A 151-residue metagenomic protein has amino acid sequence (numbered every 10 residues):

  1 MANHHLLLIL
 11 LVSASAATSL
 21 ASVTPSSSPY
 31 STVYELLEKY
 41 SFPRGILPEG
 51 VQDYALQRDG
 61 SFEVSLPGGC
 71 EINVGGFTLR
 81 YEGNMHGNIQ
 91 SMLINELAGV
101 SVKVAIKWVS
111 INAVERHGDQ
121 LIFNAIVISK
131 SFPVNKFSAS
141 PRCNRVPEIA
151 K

Functional and structural regions predicted by a protein language model:
N3-A21: Cleavable N-terminal signal peptides of Sec/SRP-targeted secreted and luminal proteins
A14-S15, S22-S28, E82-M85: A broad, low-specificity signal for short, low-complexity segments enriched in glycine/proline and polar/charged
L20-V33, R145-K151: Plant P/S/T-rich low-complexity glycomodules
S27-G69: N-terminal secretory signal peptides
G69-N73, S129-K130: Short, surface-exposed beta-strand-loop junctions and turns on beta-sheet-rich folds
N73-Y81: Membrane-insertive, amphipathic helical modules of secreted toxins and fusogens
Y81-K151: Helix-rich interaction surfaces within compact, conserved domain-sized segments that mediate assembly or partner
